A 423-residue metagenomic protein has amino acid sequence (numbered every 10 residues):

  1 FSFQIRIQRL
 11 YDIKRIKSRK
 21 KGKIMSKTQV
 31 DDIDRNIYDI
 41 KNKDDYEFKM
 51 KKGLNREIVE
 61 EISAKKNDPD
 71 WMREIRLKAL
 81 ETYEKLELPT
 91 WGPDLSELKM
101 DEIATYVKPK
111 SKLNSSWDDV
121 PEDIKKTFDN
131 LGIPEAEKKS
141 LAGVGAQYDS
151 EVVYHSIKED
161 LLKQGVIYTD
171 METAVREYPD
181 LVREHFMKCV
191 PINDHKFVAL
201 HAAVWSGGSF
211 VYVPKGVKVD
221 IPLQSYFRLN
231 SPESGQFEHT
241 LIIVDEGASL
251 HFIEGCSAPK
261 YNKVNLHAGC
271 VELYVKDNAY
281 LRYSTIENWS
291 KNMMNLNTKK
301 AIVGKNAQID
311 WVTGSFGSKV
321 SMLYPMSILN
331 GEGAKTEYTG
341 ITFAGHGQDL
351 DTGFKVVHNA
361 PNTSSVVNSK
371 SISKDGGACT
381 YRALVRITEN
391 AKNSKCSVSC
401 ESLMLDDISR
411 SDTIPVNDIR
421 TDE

Functional and structural regions predicted by a protein language model:
S2-I24: Short, Lys/Arg-enriched N-terminal segments with co-localized hydrophobic residues within the first ~10-30 amino acids
R19-E238, D245-G247, G255-C256, C400-E423: N-terminal leader/transition segments
Y154-E423: Conserved beta-strand/loop scaffold segments within soluble protein domains that form the structured core and edges
